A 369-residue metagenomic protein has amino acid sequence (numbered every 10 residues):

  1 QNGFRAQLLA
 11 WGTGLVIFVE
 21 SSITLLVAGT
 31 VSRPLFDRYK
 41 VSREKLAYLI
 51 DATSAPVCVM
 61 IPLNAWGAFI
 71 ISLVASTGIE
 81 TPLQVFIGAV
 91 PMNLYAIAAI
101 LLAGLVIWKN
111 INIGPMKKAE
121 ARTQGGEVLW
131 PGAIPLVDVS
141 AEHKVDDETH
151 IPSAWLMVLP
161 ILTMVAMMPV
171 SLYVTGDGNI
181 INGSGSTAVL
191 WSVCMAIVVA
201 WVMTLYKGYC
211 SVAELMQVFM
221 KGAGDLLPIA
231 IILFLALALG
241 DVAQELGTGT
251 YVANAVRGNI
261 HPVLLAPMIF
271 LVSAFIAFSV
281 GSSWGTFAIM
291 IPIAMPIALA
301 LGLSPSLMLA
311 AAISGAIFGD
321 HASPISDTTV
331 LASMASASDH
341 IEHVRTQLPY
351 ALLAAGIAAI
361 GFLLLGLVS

Functional and structural regions predicted by a protein language model:
Q1-L9, Y39-L46, M92-L94, S153-A154 (+4 more regions): Membrane-interfacial loop-to-helix junctions in multi-pass transporters
N2-L83, S279-F318, T329-V344: Hydrophobic transmembrane alpha-helices that form the pore/transport pathway of multi-pass ion and small-solute
G14, A89-V106, S184-I197, P305-G319: Alpha-helical transmembrane segments
D37-V128, E148-W155, T329-G361, G366-S369: Membrane-core helix-loop-helix motifs of multi-pass transport proteins
S72-I79, N112, M168-I180, L205-A213 (+3 more regions): Transmembrane helix-loop junctions in multi-pass membrane proteins
A99-G183, V193-Q217, M334-R345, L367: Long, contiguous bundles of hydrophobic transmembrane helices that form the permeation core of multi-pass
P152-M157, S184-G247, V263-F275: Core transmembrane alpha-helical segments of multi-pass membrane transporters/permeases
L227-A230, L235-L239, A243-G247, I260-V368: C-terminal transmembrane helix pair
